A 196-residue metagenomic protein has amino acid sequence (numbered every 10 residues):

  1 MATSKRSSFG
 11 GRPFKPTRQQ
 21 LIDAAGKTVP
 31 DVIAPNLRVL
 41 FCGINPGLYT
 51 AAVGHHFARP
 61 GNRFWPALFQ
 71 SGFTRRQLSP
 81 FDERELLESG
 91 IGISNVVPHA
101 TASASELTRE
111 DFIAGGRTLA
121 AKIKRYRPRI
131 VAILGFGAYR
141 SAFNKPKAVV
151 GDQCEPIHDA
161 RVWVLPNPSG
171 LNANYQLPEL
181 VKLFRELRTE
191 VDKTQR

Functional and structural regions predicted by a protein language model:
M1-P30, A34-P35, P60, S103-L119 (+1 more regions): C-terminal capping/extension of enzyme domains
T28-A34, Q77-L86, K122: Short amphipathic alpha-helices and their capping/turn segments at secondary-structure boundaries
I33, R38-I44: Short, hydrophobic/glycine-enriched beta-strand segments
N45-Y49, P98-T101, G137-Y139, S169-L171: Short, solvent-exposed loop/turn segments at secondary-structure junctions
T50-E110: Short, surface-exposed acidic-centric catalytic microdomains
T50-V53, R140-N144, N174-Y175: Short glycine-/acidic-enriched loop or helix-start segments at secondary-structure transitions that form or flank
E88-K145: Internal catalytic-core helix/loop-beta-alpha segment that presents or stabilizes conserved functional determinants
